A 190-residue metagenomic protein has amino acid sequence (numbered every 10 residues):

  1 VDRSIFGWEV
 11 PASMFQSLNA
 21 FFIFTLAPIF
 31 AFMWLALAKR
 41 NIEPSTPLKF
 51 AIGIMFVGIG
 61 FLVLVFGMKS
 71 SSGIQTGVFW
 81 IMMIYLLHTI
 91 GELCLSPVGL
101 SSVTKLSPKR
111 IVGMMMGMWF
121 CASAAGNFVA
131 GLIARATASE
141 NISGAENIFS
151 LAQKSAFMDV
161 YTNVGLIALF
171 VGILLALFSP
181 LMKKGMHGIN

Functional and structural regions predicted by a protein language model:
V1-D2: Extended, regular secondary-structure scaffolds
I5, E9-T104, P108-L151, S155-S179: Membrane-embedded alpha-helical bundles of multi-pass transporters/translocases, especially carrier/permease families
M182-N190: Intrinsic disorder in cytosolic terminal tails and internal cytosolic loops of multi-pass membrane transporters
